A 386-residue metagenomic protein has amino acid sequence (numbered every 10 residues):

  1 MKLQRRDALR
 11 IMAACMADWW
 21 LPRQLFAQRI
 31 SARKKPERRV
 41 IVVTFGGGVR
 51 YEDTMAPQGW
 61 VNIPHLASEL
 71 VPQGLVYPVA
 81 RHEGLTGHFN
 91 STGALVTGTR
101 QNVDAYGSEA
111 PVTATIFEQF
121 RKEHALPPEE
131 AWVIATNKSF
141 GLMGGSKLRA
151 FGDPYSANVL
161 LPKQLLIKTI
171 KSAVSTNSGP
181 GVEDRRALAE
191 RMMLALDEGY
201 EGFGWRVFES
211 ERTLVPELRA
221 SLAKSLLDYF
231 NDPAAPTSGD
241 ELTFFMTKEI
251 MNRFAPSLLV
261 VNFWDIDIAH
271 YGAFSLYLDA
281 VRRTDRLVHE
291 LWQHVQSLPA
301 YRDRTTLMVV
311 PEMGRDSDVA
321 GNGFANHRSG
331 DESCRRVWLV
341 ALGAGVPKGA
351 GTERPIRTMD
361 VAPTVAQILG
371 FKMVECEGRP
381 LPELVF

Functional and structural regions predicted by a protein language model:
M1-M16: N-terminal secretory signal peptides and thylakoid transit peptides that target proteins across membranes
W19-Q73: Active-site-proximal N-terminal segment of extracellular/periplasmic enzymes that hydrolyze or transfer
V40-V42, R283-A325, V365: Metal-dependent active-site segment of extracytoplasmic phospho-/sulfohydrolases and closely related
Y51, P57, G145-K147, A220-N231 (+1 more regions): Active-site His/acidic residue clusters
D53-H88, E130-W132, T352: Short, structured active-site-proximal loop/turn typified by the sulfatase FGly-forming signature C/S-X-P-X-R
N90-G98, R328-L369: Substrate-binding rim/cap in mid-to-C-terminal beta-strand-loop elements of soluble/periplasmic
Y106-R219, G239: A contiguous, mid-domain pocket- or channel-lining segment that forms the substrate-recognition surface
F117-H124, R354-P382: Non-catalytic, well-ordered alpha-helical segments in soluble enzyme domains
